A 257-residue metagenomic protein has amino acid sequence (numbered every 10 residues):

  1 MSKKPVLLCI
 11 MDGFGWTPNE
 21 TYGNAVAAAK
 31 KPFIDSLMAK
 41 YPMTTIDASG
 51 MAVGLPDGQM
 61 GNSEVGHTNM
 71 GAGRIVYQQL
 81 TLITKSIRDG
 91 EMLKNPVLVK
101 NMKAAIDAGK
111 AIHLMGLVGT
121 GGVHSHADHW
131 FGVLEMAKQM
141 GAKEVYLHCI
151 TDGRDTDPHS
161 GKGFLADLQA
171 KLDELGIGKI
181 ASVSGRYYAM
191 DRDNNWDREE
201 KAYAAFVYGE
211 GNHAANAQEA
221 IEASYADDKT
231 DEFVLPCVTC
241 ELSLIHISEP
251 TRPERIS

Functional and structural regions predicted by a protein language model:
M1-S2, L244: Extracellular/periplasmic catalytic domains that process cell-envelope and extracellular macromolecules
S2-L7, G15-Y187, D197, K201: Active-site nucleophile/metal-coordination loop of metallo-enzymes that catalyze phosphate/sulfate and related
I10: Generic enzyme active-site microenvironment
K179-C240: Polar, glycine-rich mid-to-C-terminal structural blocks that act as macromolecule-binding/assembly scaffolds
I245-S257: Single conserved hydrophobic/aromatic residue that forms the stacking wall/gate of nucleotide- or nucleobase-binding
